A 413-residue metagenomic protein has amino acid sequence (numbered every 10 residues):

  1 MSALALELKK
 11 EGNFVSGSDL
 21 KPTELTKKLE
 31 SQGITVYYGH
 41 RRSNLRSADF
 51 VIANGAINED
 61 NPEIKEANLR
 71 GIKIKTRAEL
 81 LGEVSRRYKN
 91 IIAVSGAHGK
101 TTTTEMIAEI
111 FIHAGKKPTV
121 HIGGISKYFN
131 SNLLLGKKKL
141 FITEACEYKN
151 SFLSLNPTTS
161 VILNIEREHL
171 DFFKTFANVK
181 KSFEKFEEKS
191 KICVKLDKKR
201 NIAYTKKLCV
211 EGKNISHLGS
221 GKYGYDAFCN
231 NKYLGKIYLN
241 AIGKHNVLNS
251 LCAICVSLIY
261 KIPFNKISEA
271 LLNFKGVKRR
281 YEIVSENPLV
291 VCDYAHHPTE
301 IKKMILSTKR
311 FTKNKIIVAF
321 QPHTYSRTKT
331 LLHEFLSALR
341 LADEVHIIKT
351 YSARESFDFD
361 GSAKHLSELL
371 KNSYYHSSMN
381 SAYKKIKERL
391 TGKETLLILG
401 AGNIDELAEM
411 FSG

Functional and structural regions predicted by a protein language model:
L4-E7, E11, Y88, G219-G221 (+1 more regions): Nucleotide phosphate-binding/pyrophosphate-handling subdomain across enzymes that bind or process nucleotide phosphates
E7-N13, E30-S31, S43-R46, G55 (+4 more regions): Phosphate-binding loop of NTP-binding sites
E11-K28: NAD(P)-binding Rossmann-fold cofactor-contacting core
G17, V120, S160, K195 (+3 more regions): Structural beta-sheet core signal
D19, Y37-H40, K75-G82, H121-G123 (+5 more regions): Beta-strand->loop->alpha-helix junctions that form or flank phosphate-binding loops in nucleotide-handling enzymes
T35-S47, S378-I386: Short acidic low-complexity segments
A48, S381-G413: A glycine-rich beta-strand to alpha-helix segment that forms a phosphate/ribose-binding loop at ligand/cofactor sites
L336-E394: C-terminal helical cap/extension that packs against the catalytic core of soluble nucleotide-cofactor enzymes
